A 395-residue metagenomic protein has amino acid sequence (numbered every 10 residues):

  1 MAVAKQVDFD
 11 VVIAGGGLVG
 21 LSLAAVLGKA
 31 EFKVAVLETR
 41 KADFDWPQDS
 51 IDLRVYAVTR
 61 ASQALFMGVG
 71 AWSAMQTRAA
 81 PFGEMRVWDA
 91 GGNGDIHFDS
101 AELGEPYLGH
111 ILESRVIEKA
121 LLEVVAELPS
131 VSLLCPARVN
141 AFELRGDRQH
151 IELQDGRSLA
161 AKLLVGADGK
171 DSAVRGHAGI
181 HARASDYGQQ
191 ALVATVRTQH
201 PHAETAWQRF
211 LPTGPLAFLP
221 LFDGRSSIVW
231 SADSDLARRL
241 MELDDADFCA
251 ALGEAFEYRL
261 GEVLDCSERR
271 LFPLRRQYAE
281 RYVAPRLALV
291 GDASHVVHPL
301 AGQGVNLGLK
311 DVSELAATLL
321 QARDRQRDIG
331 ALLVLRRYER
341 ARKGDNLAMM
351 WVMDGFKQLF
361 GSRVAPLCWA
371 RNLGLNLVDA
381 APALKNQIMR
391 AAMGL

Functional and structural regions predicted by a protein language model:
K5-D8, M67, R78-H177, S185-Q190: Conserved N-terminal helical subregion
D10-V36: N-terminal Rossmann-like FAD-binding beta1-loop-alpha1 element of flavoenzymes
G28-I51: Glycine-rich FAD pyrophosphate-binding loop
I51-Q76: N-terminal glycine-rich dinucleotide-binding loop that anchors FAD/FMN and/or NAD(P) in oxidoreductases
A61, D171-A206, F222-S226, D233-L236 (+1 more regions): Central beta-strand plus flanking loop segment that forms part of the substrate or channel wall within the catalytic
L211-P273: Conserved FAD/dinucleotide-binding core of flavoprotein oxidoreductases
V283-P299: Short FAD-binding loop at a beta-strand-to-alpha-helix junction that anchors the flavin cofactor in diverse
A317-L395: C-terminal helical "tail/cap" subdomain of flavin- and related membrane-associated enzymes
